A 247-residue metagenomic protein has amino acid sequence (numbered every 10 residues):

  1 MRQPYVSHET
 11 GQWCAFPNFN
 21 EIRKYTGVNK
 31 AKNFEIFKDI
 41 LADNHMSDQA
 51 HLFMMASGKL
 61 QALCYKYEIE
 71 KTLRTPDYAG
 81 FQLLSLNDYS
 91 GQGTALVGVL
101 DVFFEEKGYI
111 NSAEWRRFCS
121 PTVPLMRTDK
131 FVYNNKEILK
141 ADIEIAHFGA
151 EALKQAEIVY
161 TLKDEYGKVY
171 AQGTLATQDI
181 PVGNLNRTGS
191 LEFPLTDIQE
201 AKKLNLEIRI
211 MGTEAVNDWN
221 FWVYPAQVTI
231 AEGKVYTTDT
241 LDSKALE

Functional and structural regions predicted by a protein language model:
M1-T161, Y170: Substrate-binding clefts and catalytic carboxylate motifs of secreted carbohydrate-active enzymes
W13-A15, Y89, D129-F131, F148 (+6 more regions): Generic structural motif
P17-N18, Y109-S112, P194-D197, I230 (+1 more regions): Alpha-helix initiation/capping motif
F103-R117, N205-Q227: Short, structured interface segments
R117, D179-V182: Beta-propeller and related beta-repeat scaffolds in trafficking/envelope systems
K136-Q178, N186-P194, A201-M211: Beta-strand-rich binding/interaction modules
N184-E192, Q199, D218-P225: Extracellular/periplasmic loop regions
V216-E247: Helical hinge/lid and interdomain linker segments adjacent to catalytic or ligand-binding clefts that mediate domain
